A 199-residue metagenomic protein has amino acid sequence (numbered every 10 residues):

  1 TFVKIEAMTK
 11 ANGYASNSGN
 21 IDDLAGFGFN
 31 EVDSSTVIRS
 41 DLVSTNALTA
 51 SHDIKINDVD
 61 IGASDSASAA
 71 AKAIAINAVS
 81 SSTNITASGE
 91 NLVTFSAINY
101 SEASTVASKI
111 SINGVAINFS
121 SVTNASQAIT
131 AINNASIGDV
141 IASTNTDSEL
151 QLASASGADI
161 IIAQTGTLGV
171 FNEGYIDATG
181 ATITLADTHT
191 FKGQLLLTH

Functional and structural regions predicted by a protein language model:
T1, D41-H199: Extended, beta-strand-rich, solvent-exposed assembly scaffolds of outer structural proteins
T1-S18, F27: Small-polar (Ser/Thr/Gly)-enriched, low-hydrophobicity segments that adopt extended beta-strand/coil conformations
G13, G26-G28, N118, V170: Intrinsic disorder/low-structure terminal segments
N20-D23, D33: Solenoidal tandem-repeat scaffolds enriched in leucines and small polar residues
D23-G26, T94: Residue-level signal for alpha-helical context at structural boundaries
G28, V37-R39: Interaction-mediating elements
